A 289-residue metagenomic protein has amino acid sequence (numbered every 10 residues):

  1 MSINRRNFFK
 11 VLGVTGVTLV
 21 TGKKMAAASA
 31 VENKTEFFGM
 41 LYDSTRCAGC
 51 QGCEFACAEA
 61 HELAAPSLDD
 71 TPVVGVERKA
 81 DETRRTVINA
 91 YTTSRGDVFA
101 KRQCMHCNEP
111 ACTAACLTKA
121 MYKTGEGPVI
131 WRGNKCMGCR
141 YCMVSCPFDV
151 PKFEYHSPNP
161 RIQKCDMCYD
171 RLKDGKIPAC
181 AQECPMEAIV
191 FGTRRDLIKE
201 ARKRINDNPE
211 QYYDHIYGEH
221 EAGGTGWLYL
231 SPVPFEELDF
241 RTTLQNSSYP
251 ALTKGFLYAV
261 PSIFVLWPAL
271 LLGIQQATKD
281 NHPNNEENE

Functional and structural regions predicted by a protein language model:
M1-G16: N-terminal secretory signal peptides and thylakoid transit peptides that target proteins across membranes
G22-E59, I274-E289: C-terminal segment of N-terminal export signals and the immediately downstream linker at the start of the mature
K24-A30, A48, G52-T71, V87-I88 (+6 more regions): Iron-sulfur cluster-binding cysteine motifs and their immediate structural context in ferredoxin-like electron-transfer
T35, D81-T83, S157-Q163, G224: Short, solvent-exposed loop/turn segments at the edges of secondary structure
F37-T45, V98-K101, D174-I177: Immediate flanking context of iron-sulfur cluster ligation sites
L68-Y91, A100: Hydrophobic scaffolds flanking metal-cofactor catalytic centers in soluble metalloenzymes
R95-A111: Right-handed parallel beta-helix
A188-E289: Long, compositionally biased charged/polar accessory segments in the mid-to-C-terminal portions of proteins
